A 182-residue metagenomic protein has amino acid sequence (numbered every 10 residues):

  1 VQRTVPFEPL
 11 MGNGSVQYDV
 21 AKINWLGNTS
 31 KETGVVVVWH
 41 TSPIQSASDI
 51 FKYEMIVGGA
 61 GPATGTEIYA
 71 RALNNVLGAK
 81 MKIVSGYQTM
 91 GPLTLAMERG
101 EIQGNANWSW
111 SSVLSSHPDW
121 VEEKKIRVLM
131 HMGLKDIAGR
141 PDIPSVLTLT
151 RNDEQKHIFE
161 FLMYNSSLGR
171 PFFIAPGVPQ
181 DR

Functional and structural regions predicted by a protein language model:
V1-E8, N28-S30, N105-S116: Ligand-binding clamshell of periplasmic/extracellular solute-binding protein-like
R3-T4, K31-G34, W39-I44, G59-T64 (+4 more regions): Short coil/turn segments
P6-N13, N28-P43, R71-V76, S167-F173: Periplasmic solute-binding protein
P9, G14-S15, V38-F51, S85 (+3 more regions): Short hydrophobic alpha-helices and adjacent helix-cap/hinge residues
G12-G61: A conserved helix-loop-strand patch within extracytoplasmic ligand-binding domains of the periplasmic binding
K31, S116-R182: C-terminal lobe and pocket-closing loops of periplasmic/extracytoplasmic Venus-flytrap solute-binding proteins
G58-T148: Ligand-binding pocket segment of bilobal, Venus flytrap-like solute-binding proteins
